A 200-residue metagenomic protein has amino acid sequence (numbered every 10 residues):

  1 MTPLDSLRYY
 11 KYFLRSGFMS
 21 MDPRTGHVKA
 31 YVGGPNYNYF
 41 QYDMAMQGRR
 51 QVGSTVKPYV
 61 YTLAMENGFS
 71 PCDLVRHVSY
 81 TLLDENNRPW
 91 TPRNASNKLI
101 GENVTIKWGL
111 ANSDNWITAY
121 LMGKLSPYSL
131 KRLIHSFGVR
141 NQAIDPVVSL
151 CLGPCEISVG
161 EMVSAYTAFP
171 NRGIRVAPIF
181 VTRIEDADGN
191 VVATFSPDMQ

Functional and structural regions predicted by a protein language model:
M1-V56, D73, Y128-I134, V147: Periplasmic/cell-envelope proteins involved in peptidoglycan metabolism and beta-lactam response
L4-L7, R15-S16, Y42-R50, T91-N97 (+4 more regions): Second-shell loop/turn segments in exported
G17-S20, K29-Y31, D73-L74, W108 (+6 more regions): Structural recognition of the beta-strand scaffold that forms the well-ordered cores of secreted hydrolase catalytic
S20-P35, M65-F69, Y80, E102 (+3 more regions): Glycine-rich, acidic and aromatic/proline-enriched surface loops and short helix-turn segments that act as binding
T25, P35-Y39, Q51, Y80-L83 (+7 more regions): Solvent-exposed loop/turn segments at secondary-structure junctions within structured extracellular/periplasmic domains
T25-G26, R49-R76, G109, A165-F169: Active-site SXXK
S70-L130, R175, A187-Q200: Conserved catalytic neighborhood of penicillin-recognizing serine enzymes
S136-M199: Active-site-proximal helix/loop microenvironment of the serine DD-peptidase/beta-lactamase transpeptidase fold
